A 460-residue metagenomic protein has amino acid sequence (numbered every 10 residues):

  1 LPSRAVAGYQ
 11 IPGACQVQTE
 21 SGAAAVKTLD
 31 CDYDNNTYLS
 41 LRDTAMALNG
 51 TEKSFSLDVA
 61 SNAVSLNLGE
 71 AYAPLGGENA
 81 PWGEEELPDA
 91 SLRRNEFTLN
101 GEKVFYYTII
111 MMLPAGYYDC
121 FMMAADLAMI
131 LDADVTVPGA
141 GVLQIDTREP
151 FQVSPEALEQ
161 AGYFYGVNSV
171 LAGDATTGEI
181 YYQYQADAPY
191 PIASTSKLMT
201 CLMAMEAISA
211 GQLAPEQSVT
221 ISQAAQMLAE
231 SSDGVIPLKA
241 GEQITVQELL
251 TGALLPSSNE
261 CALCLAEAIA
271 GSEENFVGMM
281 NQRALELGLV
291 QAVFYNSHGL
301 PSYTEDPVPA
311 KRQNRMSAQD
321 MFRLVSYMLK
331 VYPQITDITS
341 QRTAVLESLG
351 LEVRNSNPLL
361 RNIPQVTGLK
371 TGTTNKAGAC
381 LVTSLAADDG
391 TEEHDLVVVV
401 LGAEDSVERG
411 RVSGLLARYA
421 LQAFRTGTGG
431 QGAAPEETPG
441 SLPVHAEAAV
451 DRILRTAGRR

Functional and structural regions predicted by a protein language model:
L1-G173, T177-E179: Primary recognition of N-terminal secretory signal peptides and signal-anchoring hydrophobic helices
K27-T28, T51, Y184-Y190, V235 (+2 more regions): N-terminal post-signal-peptidase region of extra-cytosolic proteins
T44, L127, G178, K197-T200 (+5 more regions): Buried hydrophobic packing residues in well-ordered domains
N49, D132, M205, S209 (+1 more regions): Short amphipathic alpha-helical signal-transduction/dimerization elements
S54-S61, T136-A140, E206-A224, Y332-S340: Short, well-structured active-site flanking segments
F151-Q319, L329: Active-site-adjacent loops and short helices of periplasmic peptidoglycan-processing enzymes
P155-S169, G271-E447, R459: Penicillin-recognizing serine hydrolase domain
